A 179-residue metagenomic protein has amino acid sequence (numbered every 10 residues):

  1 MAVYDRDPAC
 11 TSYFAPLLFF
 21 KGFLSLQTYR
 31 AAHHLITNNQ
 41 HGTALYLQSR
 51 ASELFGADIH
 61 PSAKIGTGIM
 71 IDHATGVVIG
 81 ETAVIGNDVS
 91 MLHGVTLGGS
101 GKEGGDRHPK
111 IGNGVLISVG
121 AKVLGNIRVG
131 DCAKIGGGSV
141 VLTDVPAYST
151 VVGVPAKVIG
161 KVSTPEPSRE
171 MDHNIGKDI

Functional and structural regions predicted by a protein language model:
M1-S52, E166-I179: Terminal amphipathic alpha-helical/low-complexity segments used for targeting or macromolecular assembly
S52-I159: Structural signal for interior beta-strand "rungs" in well-ordered beta-sheet cores of soluble enzyme domains
